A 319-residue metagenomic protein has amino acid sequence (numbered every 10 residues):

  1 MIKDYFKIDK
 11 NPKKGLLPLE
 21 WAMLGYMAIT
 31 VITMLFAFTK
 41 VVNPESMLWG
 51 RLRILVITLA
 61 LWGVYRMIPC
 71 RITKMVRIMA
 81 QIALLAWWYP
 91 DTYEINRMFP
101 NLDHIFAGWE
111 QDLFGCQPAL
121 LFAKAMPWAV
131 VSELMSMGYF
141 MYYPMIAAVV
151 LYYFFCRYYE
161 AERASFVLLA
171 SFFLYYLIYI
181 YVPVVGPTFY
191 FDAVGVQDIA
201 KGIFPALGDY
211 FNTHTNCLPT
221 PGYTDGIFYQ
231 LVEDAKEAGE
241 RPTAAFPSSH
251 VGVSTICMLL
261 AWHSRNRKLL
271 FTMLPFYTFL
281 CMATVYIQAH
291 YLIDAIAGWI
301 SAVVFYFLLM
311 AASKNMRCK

Functional and structural regions predicted by a protein language model:
M1-I54, I72-I146: N-terminal transmembrane-helix/juxtamembrane module of multi-pass inner/ER membrane proteins
M27-F36, L84-D91, F172-I180, Y277-Y286: Aromatic-anchored segments of alpha-helical transmembrane domains
L61-R71, L151-Y159, A261-R265, F307-S313: Structural signal for the C-terminal ends of transmembrane alpha-helices and the immediately following loop
M75-A80, A147-P183, T188-G202: Interfacial segments of alpha-helical transmembrane regions
V131-M145, R241-W262, L292, I296: Membrane-interface loop-to-helix entry segments
A148-Y153, V251-L270, I300-L309: Membrane-interfacial alpha-helical segments at the cytosolic side of multi-pass membrane proteins
Y181-H263: Membrane-interfacial catalytic/cofactor-binding modules of polytopic membrane enzymes
G186-F189, A245, F279-F305: Interfacial helix-loop-helix junctions of multi-pass membrane proteins
